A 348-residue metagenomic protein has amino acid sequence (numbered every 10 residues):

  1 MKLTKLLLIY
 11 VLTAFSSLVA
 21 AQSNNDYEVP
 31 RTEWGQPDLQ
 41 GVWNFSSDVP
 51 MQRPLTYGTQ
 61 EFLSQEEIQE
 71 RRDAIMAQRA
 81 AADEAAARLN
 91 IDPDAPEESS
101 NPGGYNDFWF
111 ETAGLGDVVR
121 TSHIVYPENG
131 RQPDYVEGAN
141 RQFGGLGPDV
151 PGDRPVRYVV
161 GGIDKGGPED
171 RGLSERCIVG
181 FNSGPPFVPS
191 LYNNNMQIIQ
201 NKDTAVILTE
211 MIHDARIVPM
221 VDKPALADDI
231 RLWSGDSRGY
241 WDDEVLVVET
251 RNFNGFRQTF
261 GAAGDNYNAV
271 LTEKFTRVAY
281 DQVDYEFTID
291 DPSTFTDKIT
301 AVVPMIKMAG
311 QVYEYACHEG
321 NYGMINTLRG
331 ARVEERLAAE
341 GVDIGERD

Functional and structural regions predicted by a protein language model:
M1-L8: Bacterial N-terminal signal peptides that target proteins for export
V11-A14: Repetitive helical segments and hydrophobic/amphipathic motifs
S16-L18: N-terminal signal peptide c-region/cleavage motif recognized by signal peptidases
A21-D348: PEST-like low-complexity, intrinsically disordered acidic/proline/serine-rich tracts that flank trafficking/processing
